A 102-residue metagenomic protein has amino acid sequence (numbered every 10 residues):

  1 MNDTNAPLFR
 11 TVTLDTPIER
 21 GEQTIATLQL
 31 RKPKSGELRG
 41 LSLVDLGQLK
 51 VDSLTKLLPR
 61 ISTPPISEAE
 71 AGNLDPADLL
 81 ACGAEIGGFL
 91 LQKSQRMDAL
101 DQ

Functional and structural regions predicted by a protein language model:
N2-Q102: Short, surface-exposed, charged amphipathic helix/loop patches that serve as local interaction elements
